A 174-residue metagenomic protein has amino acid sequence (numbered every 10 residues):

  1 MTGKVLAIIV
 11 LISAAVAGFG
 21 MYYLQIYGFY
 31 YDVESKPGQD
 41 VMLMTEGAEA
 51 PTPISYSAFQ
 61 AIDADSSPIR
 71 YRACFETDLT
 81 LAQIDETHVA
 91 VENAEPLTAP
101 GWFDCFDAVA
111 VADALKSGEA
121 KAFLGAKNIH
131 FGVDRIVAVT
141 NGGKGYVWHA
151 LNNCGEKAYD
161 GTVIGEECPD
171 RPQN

Functional and structural regions predicted by a protein language model:
T2-I84: N-terminal export/targeting and maturation segments
A7-I9, A50, A112-K116, K121-F123 (+1 more regions): Alpha-helical context
I9-L11, E92, K116, D134: Hydrophobic alpha-helical context, especially transmembrane and signal-peptide helices
S13, L43, E86-T87, S117 (+2 more regions): Generic alpha-helix signal with a bias toward terminal, lower-confidence helices and secondary-structure junctions
I62-I129: Mature extracytoplasmic domains of secretory-pathway proteins
F131-V133, N141-N174: C-terminal partner/receptor-binding element of secreted or periplasmic proteins
